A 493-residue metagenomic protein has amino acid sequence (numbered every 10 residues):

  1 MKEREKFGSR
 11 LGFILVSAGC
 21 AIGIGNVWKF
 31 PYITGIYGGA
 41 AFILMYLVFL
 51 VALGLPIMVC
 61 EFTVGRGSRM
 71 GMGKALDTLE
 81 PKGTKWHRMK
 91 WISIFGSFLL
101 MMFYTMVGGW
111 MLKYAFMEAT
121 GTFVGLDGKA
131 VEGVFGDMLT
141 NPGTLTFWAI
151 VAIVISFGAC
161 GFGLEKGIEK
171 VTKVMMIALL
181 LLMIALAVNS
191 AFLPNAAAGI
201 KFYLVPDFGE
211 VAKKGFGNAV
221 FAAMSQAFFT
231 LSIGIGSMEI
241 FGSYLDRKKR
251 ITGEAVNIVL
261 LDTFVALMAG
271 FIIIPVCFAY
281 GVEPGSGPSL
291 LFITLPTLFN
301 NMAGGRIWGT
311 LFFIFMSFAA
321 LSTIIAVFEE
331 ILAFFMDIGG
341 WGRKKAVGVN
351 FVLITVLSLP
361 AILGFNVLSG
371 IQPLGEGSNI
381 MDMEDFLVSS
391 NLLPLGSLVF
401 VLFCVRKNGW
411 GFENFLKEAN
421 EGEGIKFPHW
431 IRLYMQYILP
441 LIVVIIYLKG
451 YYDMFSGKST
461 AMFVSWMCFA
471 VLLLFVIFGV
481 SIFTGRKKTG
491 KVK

Functional and structural regions predicted by a protein language model:
M1-W28, I57-F62, R66-W91, D246-R250 (+1 more regions): Membrane-interface "cap" regions at the ends of multi-pass membrane proteins
K2-F7, E169, K173-L321, I325-A326 (+3 more regions): Membrane-embedded translocation segments of transport machinery
E3-E5, I33-Y37, G67-I92, T105-E165 (+6 more regions): Inter-helical loop and helix-membrane interface segments of multi-pass membrane transporters/permeases
K6, G12-I14, C20, P142 (+6 more regions): Loop-to-transmembrane helix boundary motifs in multi-pass membrane proteins
K6-S17, F42-M45, K85-F98, T146-A152 (+6 more regions): Select transmembrane alpha-helical segments in multipass membrane proteins
L11-F49, G236-G242, T252-V256, L260-L261 (+2 more regions): Transmembrane helix-boundary motif of multi-pass solute transporters/channels
I33-Y37, K85-M101, G136-T140, I150-M175 (+4 more regions): Membrane-water interface regions at transmembrane-helix termini and the short interhelical loops of multi-pass membrane
M89-I92, G96, G340-F351, L387-Y447 (+2 more regions): C-terminal membrane-solvent junction of multi-pass transporters and transport-like membrane proteins
